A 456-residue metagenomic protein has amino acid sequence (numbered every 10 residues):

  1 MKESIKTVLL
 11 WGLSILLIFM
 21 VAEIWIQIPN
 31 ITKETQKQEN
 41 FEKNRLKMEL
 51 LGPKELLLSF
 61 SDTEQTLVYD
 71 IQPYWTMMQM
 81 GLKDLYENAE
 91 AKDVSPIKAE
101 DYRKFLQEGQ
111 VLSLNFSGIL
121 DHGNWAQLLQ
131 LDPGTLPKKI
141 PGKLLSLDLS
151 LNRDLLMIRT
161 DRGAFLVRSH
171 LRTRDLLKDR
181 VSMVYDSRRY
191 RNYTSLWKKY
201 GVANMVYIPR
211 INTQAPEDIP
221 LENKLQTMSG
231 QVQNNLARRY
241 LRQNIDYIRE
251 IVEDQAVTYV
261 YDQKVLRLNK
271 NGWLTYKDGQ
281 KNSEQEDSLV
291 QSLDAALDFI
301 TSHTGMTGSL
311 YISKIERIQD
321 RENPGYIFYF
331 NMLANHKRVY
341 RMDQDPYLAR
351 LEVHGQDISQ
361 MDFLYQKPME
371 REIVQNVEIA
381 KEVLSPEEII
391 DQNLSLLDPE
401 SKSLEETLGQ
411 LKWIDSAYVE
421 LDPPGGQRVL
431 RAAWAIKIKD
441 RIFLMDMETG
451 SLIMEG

Functional and structural regions predicted by a protein language model:
M1-P29, E372-G456: C-terminal amphipathic "assembly/sorting" segment characterized by alternating charged and hydrophobic residues
L10, S14, F19-Q291, F299: Preferential activation on post-signal-peptide N-terminal prodomains/segments of secreted or lumenal proteins
G81-L82, A89-E90, V232-A237, N282-N323 (+2 more regions): Short, non-transmembrane alpha-helical segments in secretory-pathway proteins
R159, R168, M361-D362, K437 (+1 more regions): Beta-strand residues in well-ordered beta-sheet regions across diverse protein folds
L166, D175-L176, K367-R371, I453-E455: A short local loop/turn or secondary-structure capping micro-motif enriched for an aromatic residue
V167-S169, L351-V353, M445: Hydrophobic/aromatic beta-strand positions that recur at structurally equivalent sites within the blades
V232-K277, T307-D357, D362-Y365, K412-I442: Exposed beta-strand-loop-beta-strand "reactive/processing" segments of non-cytosolic proteins
Y347-I390: C-terminal, well-structured catalytic/ligand-binding subdomain of enzymes
